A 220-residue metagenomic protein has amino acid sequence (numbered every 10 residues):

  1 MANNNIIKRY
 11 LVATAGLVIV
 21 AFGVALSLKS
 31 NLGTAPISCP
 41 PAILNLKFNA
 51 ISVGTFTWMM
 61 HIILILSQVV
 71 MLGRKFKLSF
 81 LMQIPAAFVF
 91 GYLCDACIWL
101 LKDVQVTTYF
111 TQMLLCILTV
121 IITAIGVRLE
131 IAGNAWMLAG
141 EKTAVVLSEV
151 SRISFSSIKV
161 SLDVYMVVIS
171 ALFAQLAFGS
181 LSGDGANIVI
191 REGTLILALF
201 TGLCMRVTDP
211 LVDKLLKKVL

Functional and structural regions predicted by a protein language model:
A2-L220: Core subunits and conserved enzymes of cellular information-processing and envelope-translocation systems across
